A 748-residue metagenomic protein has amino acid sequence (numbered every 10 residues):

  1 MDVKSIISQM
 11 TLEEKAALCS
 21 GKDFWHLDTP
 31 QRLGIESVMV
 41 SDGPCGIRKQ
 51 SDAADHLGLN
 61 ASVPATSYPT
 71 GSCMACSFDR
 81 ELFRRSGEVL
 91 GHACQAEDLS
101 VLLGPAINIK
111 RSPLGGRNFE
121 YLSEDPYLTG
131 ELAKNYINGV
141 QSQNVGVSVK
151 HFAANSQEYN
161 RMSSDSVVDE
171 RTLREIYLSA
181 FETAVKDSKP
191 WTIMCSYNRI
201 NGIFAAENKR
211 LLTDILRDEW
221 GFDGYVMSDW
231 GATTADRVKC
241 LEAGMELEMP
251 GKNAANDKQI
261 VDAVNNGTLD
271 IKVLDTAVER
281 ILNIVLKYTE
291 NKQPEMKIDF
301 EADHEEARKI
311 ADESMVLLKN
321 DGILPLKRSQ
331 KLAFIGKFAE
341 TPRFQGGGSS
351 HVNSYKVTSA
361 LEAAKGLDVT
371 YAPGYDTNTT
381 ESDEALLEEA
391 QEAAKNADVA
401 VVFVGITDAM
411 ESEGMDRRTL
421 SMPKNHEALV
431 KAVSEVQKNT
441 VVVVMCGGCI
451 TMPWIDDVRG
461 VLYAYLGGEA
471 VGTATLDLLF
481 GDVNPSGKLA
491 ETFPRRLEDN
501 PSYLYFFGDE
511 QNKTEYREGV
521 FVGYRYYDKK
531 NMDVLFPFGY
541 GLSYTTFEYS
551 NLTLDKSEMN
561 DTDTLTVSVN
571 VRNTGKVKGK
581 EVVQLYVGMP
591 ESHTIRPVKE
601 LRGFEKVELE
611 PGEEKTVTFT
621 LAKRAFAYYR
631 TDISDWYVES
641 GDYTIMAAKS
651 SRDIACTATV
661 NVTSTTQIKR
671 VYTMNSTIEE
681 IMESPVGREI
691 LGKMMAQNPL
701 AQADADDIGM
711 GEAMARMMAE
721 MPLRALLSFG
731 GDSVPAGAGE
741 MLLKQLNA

Functional and structural regions predicted by a protein language model:
M1-Y628, D642-M646, S651: Glycoside hydrolase catalytic-domain context in secreted enzymes
K623-Q667: Terminal connector regions
T663-E683: Low-complexity, Pro/Ser/Thr- and charge-rich linker/hinge segments at domain boundaries
S676-E740: Conserved, compact domain cores that house catalytic/ligand-binding motifs in diverse enzymes and effector modules
Q745-N747: Globin-like tetrapyrrole-binding proteins
